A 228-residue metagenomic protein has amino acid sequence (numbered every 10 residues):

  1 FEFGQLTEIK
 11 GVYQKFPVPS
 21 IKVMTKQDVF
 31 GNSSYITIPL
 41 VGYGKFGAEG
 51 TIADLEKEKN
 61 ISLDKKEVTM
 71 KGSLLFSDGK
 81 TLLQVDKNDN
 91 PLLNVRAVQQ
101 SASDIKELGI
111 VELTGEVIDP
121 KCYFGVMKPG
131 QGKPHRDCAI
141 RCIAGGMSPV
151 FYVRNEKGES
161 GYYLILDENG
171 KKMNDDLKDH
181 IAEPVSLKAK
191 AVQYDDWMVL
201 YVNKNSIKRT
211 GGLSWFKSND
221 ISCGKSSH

Functional and structural regions predicted by a protein language model:
F1, K26-K66, P91-K106, S148-V185: Small beta-barrel nucleic-acid-binding modules, principally OB-folds
F1-G42, D64, M70-K71, D78 (+3 more regions): Sequence termini and other peripheral, non-core segments
E2-G31, G72, G109-G146, A189: Structural detector for short beta-strands of small beta-barrel domains
G11-V12, D54-Q84, I181-D196: Flexible glycine-rich surface loops and low-complexity tracts that mediate binding to linear polymers
Q27, L74, K87-D89, V117-D119 (+4 more regions): A mature extracytoplasmic/lumenal domain signature
D78-K128: Surface-exposed beta-loop interaction hotspot
D89-L92, R136, N205-T210: Short edge-strand/loop segments of extracellular domains
N169-H228: Extracytoplasmic/luminal low-complexity segments enriched in Pro/Gly and acidic/polar residues that act as flexible
